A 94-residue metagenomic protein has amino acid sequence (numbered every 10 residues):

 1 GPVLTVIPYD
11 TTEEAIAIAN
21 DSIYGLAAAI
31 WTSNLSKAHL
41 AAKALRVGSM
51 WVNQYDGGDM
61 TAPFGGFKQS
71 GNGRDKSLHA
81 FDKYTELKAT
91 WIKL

Functional and structural regions predicted by a protein language model:
G1-L94: Conserved C-terminal structural/oligomerization subdomain of aldehyde/semialdehyde dehydrogenase
